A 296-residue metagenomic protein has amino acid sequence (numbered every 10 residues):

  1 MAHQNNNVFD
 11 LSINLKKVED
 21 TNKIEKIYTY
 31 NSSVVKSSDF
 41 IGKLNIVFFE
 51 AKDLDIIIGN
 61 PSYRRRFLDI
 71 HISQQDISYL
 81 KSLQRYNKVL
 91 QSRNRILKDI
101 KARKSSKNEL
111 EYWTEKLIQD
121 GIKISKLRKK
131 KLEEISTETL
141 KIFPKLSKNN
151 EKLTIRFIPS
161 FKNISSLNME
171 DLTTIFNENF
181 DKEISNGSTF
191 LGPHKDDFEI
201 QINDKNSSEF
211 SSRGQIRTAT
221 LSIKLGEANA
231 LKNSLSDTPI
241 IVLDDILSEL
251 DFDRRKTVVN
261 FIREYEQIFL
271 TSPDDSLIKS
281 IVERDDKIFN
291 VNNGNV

Functional and structural regions predicted by a protein language model:
M1-Y63, D69-Q75, Y79, L140 (+1 more regions): Nucleotide-state sensing region of NTPase/ATPase domains
I13, I288-V291: A structural signal for short hydrophobic beta-strand segments in well-ordered beta-sheet cores
V47, F269, K287-F289: Hydrophobic/aromatic beta-strand patches that form the interior of the parallel beta-sheet core in alpha/beta enzyme
A51, F157, V291-N293: Active-site donor-binding loop signature of nucleotide-sugar glycosyltransferases
D55-I56, Y63-N108, E115, K123: Long, charged N-terminal accessory/stalk domains
K101-I240, E249, D253, T257-N260 (+3 more regions): Conserved NTPase motor "head" modules and their coupling/switch loops across ABC/AAA+ ATPases, GTPases, and GHKL ATPases
D244-I246: Walker B catalytic acidic pair
T271-D274: H-loop/switch region of ABC-family ATPase nucleotide-binding domains
